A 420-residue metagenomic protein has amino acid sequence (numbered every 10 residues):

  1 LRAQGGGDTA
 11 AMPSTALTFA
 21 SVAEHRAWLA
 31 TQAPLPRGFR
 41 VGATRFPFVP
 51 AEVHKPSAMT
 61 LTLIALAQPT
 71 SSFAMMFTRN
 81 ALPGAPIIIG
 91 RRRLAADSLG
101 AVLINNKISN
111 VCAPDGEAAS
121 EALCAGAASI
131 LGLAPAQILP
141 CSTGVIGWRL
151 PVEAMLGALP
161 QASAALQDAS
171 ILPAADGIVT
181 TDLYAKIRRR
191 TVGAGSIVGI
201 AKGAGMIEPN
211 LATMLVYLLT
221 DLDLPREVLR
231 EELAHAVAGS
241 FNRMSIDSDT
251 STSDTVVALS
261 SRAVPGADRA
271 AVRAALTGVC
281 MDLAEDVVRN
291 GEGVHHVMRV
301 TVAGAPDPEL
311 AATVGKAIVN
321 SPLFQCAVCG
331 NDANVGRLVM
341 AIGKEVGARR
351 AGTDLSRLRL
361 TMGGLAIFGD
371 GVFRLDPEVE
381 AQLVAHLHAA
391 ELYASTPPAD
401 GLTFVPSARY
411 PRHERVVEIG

Functional and structural regions predicted by a protein language model:
L1-A11: N-terminal amphipathic/basic-hydrophobic helices that include classical n-h-c signal peptides and signal-anchor
P13-A118, A122, A128-G420: A structural signal for small-residue-enriched, beta-sheet-centric alpha/beta enzyme cores and oligomeric scaffold folds
